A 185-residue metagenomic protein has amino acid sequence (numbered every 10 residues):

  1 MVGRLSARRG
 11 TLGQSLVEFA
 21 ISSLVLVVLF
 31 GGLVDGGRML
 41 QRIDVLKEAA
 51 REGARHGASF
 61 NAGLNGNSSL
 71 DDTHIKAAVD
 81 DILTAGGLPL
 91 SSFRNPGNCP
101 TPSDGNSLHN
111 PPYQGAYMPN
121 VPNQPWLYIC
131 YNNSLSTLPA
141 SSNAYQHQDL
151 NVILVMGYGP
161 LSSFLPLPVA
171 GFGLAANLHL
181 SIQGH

Functional and structural regions predicted by a protein language model:
M1-L12: N-terminal leader/signal peptides at the extreme start of proteins
V2-G3, I43, E48-H185: Short, conserved structural patches
T11, S15-E18, S142: Membrane-water interface of alpha-helical transmembrane segments
T11-Q14, V27, T73, F172: Alpha-helical membrane and juxtamembrane elements of multi-pass inner-membrane transport and channel proteins
Q14, I21, R38, R51-A54 (+1 more regions): Residues within alpha-helical segments
S15, F19-V34: Alpha-helical hydrophobic helix detector
D35-D44: Transmembrane signal-anchor/signal-peptide helices with a preference for the extracytoplasmic
